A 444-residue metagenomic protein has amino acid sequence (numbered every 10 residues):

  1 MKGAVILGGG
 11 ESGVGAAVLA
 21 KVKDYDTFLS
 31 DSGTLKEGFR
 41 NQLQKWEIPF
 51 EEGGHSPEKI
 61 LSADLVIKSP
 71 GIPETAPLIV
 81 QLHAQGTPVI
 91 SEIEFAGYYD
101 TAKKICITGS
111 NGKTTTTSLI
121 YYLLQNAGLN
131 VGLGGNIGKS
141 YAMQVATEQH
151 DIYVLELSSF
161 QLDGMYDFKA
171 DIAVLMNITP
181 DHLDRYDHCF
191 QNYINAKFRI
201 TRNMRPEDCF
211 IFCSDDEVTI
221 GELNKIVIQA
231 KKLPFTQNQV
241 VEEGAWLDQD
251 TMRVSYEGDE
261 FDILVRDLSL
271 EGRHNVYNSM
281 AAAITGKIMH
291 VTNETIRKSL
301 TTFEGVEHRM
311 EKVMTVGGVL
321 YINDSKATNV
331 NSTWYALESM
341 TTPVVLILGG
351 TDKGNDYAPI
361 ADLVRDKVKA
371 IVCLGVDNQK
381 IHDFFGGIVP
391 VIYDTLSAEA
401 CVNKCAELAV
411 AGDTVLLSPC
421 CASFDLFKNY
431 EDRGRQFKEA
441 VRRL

Functional and structural regions predicted by a protein language model:
M1-S91, F95, E271, D383: N-terminal leader/targeting and accessory segments in enzymes
K2, K21, P57-L61, P70-S214 (+5 more regions): Phosphate-binding loop of NTP-binding sites
K2-G3, G15-K23, I263-K369: Nucleotide phosphate-binding/pyrophosphate-handling subdomain across enzymes that bind or process nucleotide phosphates
G10, G33, I137, D215-D216 (+2 more regions): Residues in the short beta-alpha loop(s) of Rossmann-like NAD(P)-binding domains
G10-E11, P73, N111-T115, E217 (+3 more regions): Residue-level detector of alpha-helix initiation sites
D26-G33, F210-S214, I347-L348, K367-V376: Short internal beta-strands
F28, E51-G54, I90-E94, Q229-L247 (+3 more regions): Beta-strand->loop->alpha-helix junctions that form or flank phosphate-binding loops in nucleotide-handling enzymes
F39-N41, A358-D413: C-terminal helical cap/extension that packs against the catalytic core of soluble nucleotide-cofactor enzymes
